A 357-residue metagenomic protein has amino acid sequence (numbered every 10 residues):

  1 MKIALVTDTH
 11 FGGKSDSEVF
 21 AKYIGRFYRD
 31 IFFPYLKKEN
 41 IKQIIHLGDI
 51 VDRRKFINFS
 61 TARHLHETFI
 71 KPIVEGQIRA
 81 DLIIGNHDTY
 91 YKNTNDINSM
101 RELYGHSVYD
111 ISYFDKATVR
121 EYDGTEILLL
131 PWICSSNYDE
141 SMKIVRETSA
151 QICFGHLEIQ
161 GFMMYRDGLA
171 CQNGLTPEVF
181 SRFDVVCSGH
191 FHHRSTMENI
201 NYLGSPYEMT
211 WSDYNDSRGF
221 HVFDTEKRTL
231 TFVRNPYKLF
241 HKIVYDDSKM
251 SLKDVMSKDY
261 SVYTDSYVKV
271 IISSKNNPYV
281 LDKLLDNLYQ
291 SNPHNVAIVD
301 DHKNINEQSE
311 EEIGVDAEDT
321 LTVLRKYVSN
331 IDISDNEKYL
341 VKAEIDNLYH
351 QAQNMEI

Functional and structural regions predicted by a protein language model:
M1-H64, S141, V145-S149, K342 (+3 more regions): N-terminal active-site segment of His-dependent metallophosphoesterases
M1-K2, R29, Y35-K37, S136 (+6 more regions): A structural signal for the main folded, soluble domain(s) of proteins
A4, E126-L128, H221, V268: Conserved beta-strand elements of the Class I
K38, E147, F180, V262-T264: Alpha-helix termination/capping residues and helix-transition junctions
Q43, I50, K55-I200: His/Asp/Glu-rich metal-coordinating catalytic cores of metallo-dependent phosphodiesterases/hydrolases acting on
P131-N137, P206, K249, N276: Short beta->alpha connector loops
G189-L239, I243-D246: A conserved active-site cap/scaffold subdomain adjacent to cofactor or substrate pockets
T225-I357: Accessory, non-catalytic peripheral segments of nucleic-acid enzymes
